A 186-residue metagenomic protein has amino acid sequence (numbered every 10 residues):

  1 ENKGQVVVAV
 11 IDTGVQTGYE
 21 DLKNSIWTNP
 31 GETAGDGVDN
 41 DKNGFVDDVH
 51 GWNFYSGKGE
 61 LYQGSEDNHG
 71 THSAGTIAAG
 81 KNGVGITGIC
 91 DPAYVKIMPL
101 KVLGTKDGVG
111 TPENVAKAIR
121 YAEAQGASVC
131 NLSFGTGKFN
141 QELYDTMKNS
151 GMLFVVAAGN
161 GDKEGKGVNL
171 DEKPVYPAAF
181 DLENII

Functional and structural regions predicted by a protein language model:
E1-W52, S56-E113, Q125-S128, F139 (+1 more regions): Subtilisin-like serine protease catalytic core
S56, I86, G108-V115, N131-I186: Substrate-binding/specificity loop regions of serine endopeptidase catalytic domains, predominantly subtilases
A122: Hydrophobic pocket-lining residues that define ligand/cofactor binding sites across diverse proteins
